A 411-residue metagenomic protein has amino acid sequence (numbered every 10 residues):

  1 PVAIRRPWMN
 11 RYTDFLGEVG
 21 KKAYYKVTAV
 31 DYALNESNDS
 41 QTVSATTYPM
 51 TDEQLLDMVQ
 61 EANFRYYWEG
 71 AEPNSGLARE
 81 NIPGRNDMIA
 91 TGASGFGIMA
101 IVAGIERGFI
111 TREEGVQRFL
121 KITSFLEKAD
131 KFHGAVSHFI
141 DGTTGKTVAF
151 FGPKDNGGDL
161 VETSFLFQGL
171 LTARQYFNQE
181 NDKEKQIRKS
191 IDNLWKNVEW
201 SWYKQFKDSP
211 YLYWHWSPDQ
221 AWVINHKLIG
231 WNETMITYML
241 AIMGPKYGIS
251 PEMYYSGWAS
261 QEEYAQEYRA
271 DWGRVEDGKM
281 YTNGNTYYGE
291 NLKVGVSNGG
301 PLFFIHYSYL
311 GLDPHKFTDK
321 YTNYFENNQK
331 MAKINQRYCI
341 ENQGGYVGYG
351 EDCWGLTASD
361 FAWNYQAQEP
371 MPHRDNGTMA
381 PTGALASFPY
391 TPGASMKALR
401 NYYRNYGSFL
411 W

Functional and structural regions predicted by a protein language model:
P1-K22, Y32-D39, V43: Recognizes extended acidic, P/S/T-rich segments that occur within or adjacent to Ig-like beta-sandwich modules
V30-Y32, M50: Generic structural motif
A45-W411: Ser/Thr/Asn(+Pro)-rich, low-complexity disordered segments
